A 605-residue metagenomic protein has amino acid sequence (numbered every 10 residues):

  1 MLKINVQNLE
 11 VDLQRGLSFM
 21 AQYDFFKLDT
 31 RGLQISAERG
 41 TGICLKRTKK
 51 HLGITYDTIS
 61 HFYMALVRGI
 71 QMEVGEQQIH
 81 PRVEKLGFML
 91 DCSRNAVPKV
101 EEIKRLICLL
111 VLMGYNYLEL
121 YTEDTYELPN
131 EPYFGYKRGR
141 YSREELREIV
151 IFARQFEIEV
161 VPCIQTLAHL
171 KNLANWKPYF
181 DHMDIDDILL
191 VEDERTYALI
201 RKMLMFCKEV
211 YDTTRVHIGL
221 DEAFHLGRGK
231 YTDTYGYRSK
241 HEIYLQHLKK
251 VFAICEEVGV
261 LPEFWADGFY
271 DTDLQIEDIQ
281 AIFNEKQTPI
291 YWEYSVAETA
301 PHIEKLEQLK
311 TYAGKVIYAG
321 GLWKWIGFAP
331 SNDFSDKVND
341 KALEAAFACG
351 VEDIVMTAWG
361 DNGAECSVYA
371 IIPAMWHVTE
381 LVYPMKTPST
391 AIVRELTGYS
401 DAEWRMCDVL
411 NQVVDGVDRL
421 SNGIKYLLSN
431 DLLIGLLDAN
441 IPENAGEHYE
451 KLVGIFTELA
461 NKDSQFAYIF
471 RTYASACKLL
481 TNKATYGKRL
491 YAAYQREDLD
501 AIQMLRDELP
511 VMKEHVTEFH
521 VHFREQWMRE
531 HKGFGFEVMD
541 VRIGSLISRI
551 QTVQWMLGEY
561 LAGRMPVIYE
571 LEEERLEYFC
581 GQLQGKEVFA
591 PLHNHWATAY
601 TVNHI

Functional and structural regions predicted by a protein language model:
M1-V83: Contiguous, structured surface segment used for ligand recognition
L2-R31, C108, E148-I151, E157 (+3 more regions): Substrate-binding groove of N-acetylhexosamine-processing glycoside hydrolases
V6, G32, S36-A37, I164 (+2 more regions): A general secondary-structure junction signal
E10, R39-T41, S60, R94-A96 (+4 more regions): Residues that cap or initiate secondary-structure elements
S36, M89-D91, L190, I290 (+1 more regions): Residues in well-ordered beta-strands of folded domains
K46, L173, R228-G229, Q275 (+2 more regions): Short, well-ordered secondary-structure micro-motifs
K50-Q246, K250-E256, V260-E263, I317-G320 (+5 more regions): Feature activates predominantly on carbohydrate-active enzymes
